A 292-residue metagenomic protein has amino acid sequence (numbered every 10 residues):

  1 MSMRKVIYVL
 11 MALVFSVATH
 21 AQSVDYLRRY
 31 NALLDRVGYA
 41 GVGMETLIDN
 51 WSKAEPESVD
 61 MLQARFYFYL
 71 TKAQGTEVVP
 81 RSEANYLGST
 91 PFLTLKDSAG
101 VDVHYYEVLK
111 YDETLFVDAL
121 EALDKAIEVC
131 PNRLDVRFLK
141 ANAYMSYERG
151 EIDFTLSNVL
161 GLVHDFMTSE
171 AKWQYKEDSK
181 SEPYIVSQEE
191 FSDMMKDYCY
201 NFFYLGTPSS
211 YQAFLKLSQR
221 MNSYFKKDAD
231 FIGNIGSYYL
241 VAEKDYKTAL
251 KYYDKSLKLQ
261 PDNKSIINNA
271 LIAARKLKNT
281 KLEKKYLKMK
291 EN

Functional and structural regions predicted by a protein language model:
Q22-P80, V108-D112: Start-of-domain marker
R28, D60-A64, D135-N142, K172-D178 (+4 more regions): Alpha-solenoid helical repeat scaffolds
L33-L34, Y69, Y144, F202-L205 (+2 more regions): Residue at a conserved register position within TPR or TPR-like alpha-solenoid repeats
G43-M44, A119, T155, F214 (+2 more regions): Single-residue signature of alpha-solenoid repeat helices
I48, F116, L123, V159 (+4 more regions): Hydrophobic/aromatic packing residues within the alpha-helices of TPR/SEL1-like helical repeat arrays
E55-E57, C130-N132, H164-T168, F225-K227 (+1 more regions): Short coil turns that delineate tetratricopeptide repeat
F68-K125, V129, L139, S146-D197 (+1 more regions): Short coil/linker segments at helix-helix boundaries
Y184-K251, K255: Alpha-helical adaptor scaffolds
